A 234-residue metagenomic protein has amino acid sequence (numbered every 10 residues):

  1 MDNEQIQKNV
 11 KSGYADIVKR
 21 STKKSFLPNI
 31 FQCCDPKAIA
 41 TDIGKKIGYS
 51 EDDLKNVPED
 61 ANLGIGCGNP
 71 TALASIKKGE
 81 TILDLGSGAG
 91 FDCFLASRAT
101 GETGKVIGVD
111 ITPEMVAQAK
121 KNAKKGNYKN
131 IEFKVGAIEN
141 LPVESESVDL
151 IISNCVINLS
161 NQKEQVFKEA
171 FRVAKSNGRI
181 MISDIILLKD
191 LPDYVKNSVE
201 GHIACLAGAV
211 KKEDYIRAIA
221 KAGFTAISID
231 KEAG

Functional and structural regions predicted by a protein language model:
A38-T81, D92-A99: Conserved alpha-helix/loop element of class I SAM-dependent methyltransferases that forms part of the SAM/SAH-binding
K78, E139-L150: A short acidic, Gly/Pro-enriched loop at the edge of an enzyme's catalytic core that lines a small-molecule cofactor
I82, I151-I152: Hydrophobic beta-strand segment of the Class I
T112-E114: Conserved SAM/SAH-binding beta-strand->alpha-helix loop
G126-E139: Conserved SAM-binding strand-loop segment of SAM-dependent methyltransferases
E164-R179: A short glycine-rich, Lys/Arg-flanked "PGG" loop and its adjoining helix->strand segment in the class I
L187-L206: Short, glycine-/aromatic-enriched active-site segment of Class I SAM-dependent methyltransferases
A207-I229: Short alpha-helix
